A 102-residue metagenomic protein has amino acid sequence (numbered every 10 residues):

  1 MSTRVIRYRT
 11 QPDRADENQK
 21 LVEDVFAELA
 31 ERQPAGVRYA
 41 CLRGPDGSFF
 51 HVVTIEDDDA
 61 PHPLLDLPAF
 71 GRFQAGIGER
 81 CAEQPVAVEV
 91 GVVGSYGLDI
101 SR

Functional and structural regions predicted by a protein language model:
S2-R9, F50-V52: Active-site-flanking beta-strand signature of metal-NTP-handling nucleotidyl enzymes and homologous cyclase-like
T3, R38-Y39: Short hydrophobic/aromatic beta-strand element in the GNAT-like acyltransferase core that lines or flanks the acyl-donor
R9-K20: Short, surface-exposed ligand-recognition loops at beta-strand->loop->(often short) alpha-helix junctions that present
T10-P12, I55-D57, G94: Non-catalytic surface loops within mature trypsin-like serine protease
D24, E28-V37, T54-E89: An amphipathic, aromatic/His-enriched active-site/gating alpha helix that lines ligand/cofactor pockets
C41-D46: A short beta-turn/loop motif at secondary-structure boundaries
S48-F50, G97: Short catalytic/ligand-binding loop motif for oxyanion handling, primarily in non-cytosolic enzymes, centered on
V90-R102: Short, low-order "capping/linker" segments at domain edges
